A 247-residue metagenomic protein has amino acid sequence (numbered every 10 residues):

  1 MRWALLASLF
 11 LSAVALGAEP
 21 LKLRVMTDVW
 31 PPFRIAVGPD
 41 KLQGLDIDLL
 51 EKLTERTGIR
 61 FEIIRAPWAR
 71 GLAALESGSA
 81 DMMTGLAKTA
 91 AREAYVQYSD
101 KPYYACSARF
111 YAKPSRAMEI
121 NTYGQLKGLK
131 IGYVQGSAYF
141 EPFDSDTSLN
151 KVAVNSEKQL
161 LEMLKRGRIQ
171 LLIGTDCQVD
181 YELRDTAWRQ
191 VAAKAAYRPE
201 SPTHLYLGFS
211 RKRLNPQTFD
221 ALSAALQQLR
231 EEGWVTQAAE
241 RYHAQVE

Functional and structural regions predicted by a protein language model:
M1-A7: Sec-dependent signal peptide recognition, specifically the positively charged N-region followed immediately by
S8-G17: Hydrophobic h-region of N-terminal signal peptides that target proteins for export in Gram-negative bacteria
A18-A90, A94-Y95, Y133, A153: Extracytoplasmic small-molecule ligand-binding "clamshell" domains of the periplasmic binding protein/Venus flytrap
T27-V29, A105-R109, T186-S223, V246-E247: Periplasmic-binding protein-like
Q43-K52, P114-S148, E162, C177: Bilobed "Venus flytrap"/periplasmic-binding protein-like clamshell domains and structurally analogous long
I47-R56, R116-A117, S137, H204-Y242: Extended ligand-binding regions for polar small-molecule ligands
E51, E62-L126, G136-Y139, A193-E200: Acidic, polar ligand-binding/catalytic clefts
A69-D81, K158-Y181, D185-T186: Short helices/loops that flank or line small-molecule/ion binding pockets
